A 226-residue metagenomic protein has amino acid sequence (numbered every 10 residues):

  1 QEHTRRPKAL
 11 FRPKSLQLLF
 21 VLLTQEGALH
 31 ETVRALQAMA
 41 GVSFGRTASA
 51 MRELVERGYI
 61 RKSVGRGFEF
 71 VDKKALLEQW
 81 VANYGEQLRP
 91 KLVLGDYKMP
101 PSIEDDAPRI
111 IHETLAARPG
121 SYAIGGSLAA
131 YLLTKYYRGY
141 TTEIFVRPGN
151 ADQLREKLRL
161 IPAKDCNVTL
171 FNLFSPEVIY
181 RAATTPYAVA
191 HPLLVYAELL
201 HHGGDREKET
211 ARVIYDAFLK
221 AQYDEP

Functional and structural regions predicted by a protein language model:
Q1-L19: Short alpha-helical segments that sit at the start of domains
S15, K73, V189-L193: Short runs of predominantly hydrophobic/aromatic residues within well-ordered alpha helices that form helix-helix
L16-V81: Loop-centered beta-sheet repeat module
V21, L76-N83, D106, I110 (+3 more regions): Residues that form generic nucleotide/phosphate-binding pockets
T32-R34, G149, E156-P226: C-terminal regulatory/effector modules of DNA-binding transcriptional regulators
A75-M99: Conserved segment of winged-helix/HTH DNA-binding domains
N83, Q87, T114-Y122, G203-E207 (+2 more regions): Short secondary-structure junctions and interdomain/linker hinges
P90-F174: Short gly/ser-rich loop at a beta-strand->alpha-helix junction or flexible surface loop bordering the NTP-binding
